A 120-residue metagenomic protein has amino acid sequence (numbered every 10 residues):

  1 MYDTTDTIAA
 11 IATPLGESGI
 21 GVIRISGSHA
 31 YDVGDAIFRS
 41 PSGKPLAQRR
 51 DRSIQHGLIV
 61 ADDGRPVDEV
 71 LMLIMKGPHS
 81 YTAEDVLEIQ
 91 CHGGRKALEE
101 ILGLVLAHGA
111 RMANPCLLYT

Functional and structural regions predicted by a protein language model:
M1-L118: A glycine-rich (often HGG/GG-containing) alpha/beta subdomain
